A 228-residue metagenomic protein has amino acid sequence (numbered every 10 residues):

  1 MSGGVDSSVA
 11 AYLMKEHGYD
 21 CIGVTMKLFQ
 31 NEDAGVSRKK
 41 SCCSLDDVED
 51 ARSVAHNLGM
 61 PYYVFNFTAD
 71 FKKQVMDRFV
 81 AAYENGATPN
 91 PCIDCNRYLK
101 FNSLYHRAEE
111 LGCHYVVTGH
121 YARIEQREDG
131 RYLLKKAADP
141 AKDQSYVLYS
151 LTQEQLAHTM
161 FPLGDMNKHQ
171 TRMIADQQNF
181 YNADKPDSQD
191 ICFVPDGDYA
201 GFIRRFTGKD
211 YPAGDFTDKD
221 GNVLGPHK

Functional and structural regions predicted by a protein language model:
M1-Y149, M160, K168-T171, D176: ATP-dependent adenylation/nucleotidyltransferase module used to activate substrates
V117-K228: AMP-forming adenylation/ATP pyrophosphatase catalytic core
